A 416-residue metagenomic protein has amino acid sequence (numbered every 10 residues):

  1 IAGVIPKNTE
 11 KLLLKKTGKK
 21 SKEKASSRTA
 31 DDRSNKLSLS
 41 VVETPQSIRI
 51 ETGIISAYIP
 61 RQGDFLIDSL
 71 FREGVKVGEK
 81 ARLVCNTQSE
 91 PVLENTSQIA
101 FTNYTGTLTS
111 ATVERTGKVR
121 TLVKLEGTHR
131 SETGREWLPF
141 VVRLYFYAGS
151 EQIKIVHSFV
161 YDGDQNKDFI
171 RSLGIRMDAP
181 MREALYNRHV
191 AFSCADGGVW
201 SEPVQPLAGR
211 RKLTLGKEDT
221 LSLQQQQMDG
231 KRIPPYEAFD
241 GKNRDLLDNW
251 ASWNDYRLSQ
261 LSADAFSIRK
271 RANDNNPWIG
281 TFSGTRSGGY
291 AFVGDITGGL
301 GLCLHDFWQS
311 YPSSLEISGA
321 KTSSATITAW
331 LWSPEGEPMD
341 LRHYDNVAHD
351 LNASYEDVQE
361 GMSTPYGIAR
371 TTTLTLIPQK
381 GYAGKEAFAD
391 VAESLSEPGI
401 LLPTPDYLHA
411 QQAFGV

Functional and structural regions predicted by a protein language model:
I1-A2, Q412-V416: Short, intrinsically disordered, charge-balanced linker/junction segments flanking boundaries in proteins
I1-G18, V358: Intrinsically disordered, low-complexity Pro/Gly/Ser/Thr-rich segments with frequent PxxP/GP/PP motifs and embedded
T9, D32-R33, F65, S69: Short linear motifs in intrinsically disordered/low-complexity regions
K16-K22, L376-Q379: Short, charged beta-turn/beta-strand-edge "cap" motif at the junction between a beta-strand and an adjacent loop
K19-P45, R72: Glycine/proline-rich low-complexity spacer/linker segments in large multi-domain proteins
V42-A413: Beta-strand/loop-rich accessory regions of lumenal/periplasmic or secreted enzymes, predominantly carbohydrate-active
